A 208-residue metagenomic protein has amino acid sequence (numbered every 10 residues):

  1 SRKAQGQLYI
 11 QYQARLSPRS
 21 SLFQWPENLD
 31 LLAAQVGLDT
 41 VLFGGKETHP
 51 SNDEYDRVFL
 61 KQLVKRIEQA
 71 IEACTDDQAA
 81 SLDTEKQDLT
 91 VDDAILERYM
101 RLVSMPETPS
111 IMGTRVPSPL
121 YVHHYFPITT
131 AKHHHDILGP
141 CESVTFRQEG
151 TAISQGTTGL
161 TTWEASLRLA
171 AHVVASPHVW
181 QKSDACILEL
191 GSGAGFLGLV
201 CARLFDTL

Functional and structural regions predicted by a protein language model:
S1-L208: S-adenosylmethionine-dependent methyltransferases
